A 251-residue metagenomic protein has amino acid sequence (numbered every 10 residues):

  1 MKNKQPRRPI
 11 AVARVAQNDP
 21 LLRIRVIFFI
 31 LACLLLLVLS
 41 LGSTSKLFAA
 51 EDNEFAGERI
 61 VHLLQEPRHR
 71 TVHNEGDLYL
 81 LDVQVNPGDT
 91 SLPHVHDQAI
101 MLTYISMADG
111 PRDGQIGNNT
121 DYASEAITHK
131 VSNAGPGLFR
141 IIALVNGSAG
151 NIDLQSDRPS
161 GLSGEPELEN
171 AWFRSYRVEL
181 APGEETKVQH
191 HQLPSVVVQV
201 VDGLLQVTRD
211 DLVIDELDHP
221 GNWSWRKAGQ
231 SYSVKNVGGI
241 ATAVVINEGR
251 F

Functional and structural regions predicted by a protein language model:
M1-I24: N-terminal secretory signal peptides that target proteins for export/translocation
I30-G42: Bacterial N-terminal signal peptides
L47-A49: Boundary at the C-terminal end of the N-terminal hydrophobic targeting segment
L81-V95, R174-H191, T208, A228: Conserved short histidine dyad/triad with adjacent acidic residue
D97-P111, Q192-D210: Glycine- and acidic-residue-biased ligand/ion/polar-headgroup-sensing regions
P111-E125, L212-A228: Short acidic-glycine-tyrosine-enriched beta hairpin
A126-G147, D202, A228-R250: Ligand-binding loop in jelly-roll beta-barrel domains
S132-A181: Surface-exposed beta-loop interaction hotspot
